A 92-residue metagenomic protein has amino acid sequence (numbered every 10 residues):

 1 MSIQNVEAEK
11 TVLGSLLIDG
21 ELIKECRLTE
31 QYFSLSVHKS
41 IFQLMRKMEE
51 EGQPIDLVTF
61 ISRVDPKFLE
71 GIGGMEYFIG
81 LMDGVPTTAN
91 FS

Functional and structural regions predicted by a protein language model:
M1-S92: Noncatalytic partner-interaction/assembly domains of nucleic-acid and motor enzyme complexes, especially the accessory
